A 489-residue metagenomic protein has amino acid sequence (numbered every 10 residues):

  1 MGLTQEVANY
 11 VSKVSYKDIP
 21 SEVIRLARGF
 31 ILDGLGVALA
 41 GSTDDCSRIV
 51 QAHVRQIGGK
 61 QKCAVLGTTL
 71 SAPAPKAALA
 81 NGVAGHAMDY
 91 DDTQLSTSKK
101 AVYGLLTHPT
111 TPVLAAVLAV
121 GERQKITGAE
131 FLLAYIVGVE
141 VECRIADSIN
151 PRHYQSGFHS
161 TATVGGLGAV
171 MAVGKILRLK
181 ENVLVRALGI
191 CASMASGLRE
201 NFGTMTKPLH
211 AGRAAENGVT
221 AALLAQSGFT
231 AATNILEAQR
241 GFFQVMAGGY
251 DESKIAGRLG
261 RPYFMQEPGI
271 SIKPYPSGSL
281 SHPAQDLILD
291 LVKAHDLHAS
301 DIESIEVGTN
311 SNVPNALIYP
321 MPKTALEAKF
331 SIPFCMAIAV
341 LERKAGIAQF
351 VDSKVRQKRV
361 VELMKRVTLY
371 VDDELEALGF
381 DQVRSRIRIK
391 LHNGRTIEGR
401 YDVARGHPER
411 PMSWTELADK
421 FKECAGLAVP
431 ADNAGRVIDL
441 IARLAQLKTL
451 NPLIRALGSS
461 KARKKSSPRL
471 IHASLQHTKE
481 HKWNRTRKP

Functional and structural regions predicted by a protein language model:
M1-P268, S311-V313, Q446, L450-I471 (+1 more regions): N-terminal core-entry segment
V120, K488-P489: N-terminal targeting and processing segments of secreted/endomembrane and organelle-targeted proteins
G157, K175, Y275, C424-A425: Short, contiguous strand/loop micro-motifs
Q239, N484-R485: Composition-driven detection of intrinsically disordered, low-complexity segments
G269-P276: A short glycine-threonine-serine/GTX helix/turn-capping micro-motif
G278-D439, R455-L475, H481-W483: Intrinsically disordered, low-complexity Ser/Thr/Pro/Gly-rich interaction regions that scaffold/cooperate
